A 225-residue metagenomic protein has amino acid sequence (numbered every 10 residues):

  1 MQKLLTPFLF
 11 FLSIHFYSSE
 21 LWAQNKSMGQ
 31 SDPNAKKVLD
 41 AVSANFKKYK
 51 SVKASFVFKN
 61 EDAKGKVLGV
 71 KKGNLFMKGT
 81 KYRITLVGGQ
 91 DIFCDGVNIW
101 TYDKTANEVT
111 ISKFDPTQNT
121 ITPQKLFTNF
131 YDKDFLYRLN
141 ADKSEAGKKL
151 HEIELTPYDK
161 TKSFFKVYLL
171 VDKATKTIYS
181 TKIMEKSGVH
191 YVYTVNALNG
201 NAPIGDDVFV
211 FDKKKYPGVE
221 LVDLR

Functional and structural regions predicted by a protein language model:
L5, S19-V67, T80-K81, K215 (+1 more regions): N-terminal leader/targeting segments and the immediate start of mature chains
P7-Y17: Bacterial N-terminal signal peptides
K36-L39, S43, G96, Q124 (+1 more regions): Extracytoplasmic/secreted envelope proteins and their assembly/folding machinery, especially bacterial periplasmic
F58-N60, L86-V87, K182-E185: Beta-turn initiation residues at beta-strand->coil junctions
K72-T120, Y191-V192: An acidic-aromatic
F114-K149: Flexible, surface-exposed loop/linker segments and immediately adjacent secondary-structure boundaries
F135-N140, S144-R225: Gly/Pro-enriched, hydrophobic low-complexity segments that function as extracytoplasmic propeptides/linkers
